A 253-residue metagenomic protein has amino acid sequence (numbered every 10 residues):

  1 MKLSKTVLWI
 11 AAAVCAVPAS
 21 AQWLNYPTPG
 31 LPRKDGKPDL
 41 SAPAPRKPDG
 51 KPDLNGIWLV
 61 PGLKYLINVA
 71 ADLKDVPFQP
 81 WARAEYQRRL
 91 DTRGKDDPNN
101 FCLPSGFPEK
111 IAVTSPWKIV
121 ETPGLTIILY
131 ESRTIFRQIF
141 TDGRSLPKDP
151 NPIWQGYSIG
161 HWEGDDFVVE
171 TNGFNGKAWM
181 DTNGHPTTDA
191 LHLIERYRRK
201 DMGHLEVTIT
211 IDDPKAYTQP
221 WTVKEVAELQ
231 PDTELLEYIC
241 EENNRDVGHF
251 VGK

Functional and structural regions predicted by a protein language model:
M1-I10: Bacterial N-terminal signal peptides that target proteins for export
L3, S20-K253: PEST-like low-complexity, intrinsically disordered acidic/proline/serine-rich tracts that flank trafficking/processing
A16-P18: N-terminal signal peptide c-region/cleavage motif recognized by signal peptidases
